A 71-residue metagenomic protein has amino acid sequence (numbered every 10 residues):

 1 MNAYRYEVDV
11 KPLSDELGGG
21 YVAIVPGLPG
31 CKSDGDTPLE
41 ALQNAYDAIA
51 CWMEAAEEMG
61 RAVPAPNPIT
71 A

Functional and structural regions predicted by a protein language model:
M1-D9, L39, Q43-A71: Short, charged, surface-exposed hinge/linker loops at domain edges that act as mobile lids or interdomain connectors
M1-G19, I24, L28, Q43: N-terminal segment of the canonical double-stranded RNA-binding domain
P26, C31, A56: Short glycine- and Lys/Arg-enriched binding-loop motifs that mark or flank ligand-binding interfaces
P29-E40: A short, exposed loop/beta-hairpin motif centered on an aromatic-Gly-Thr core
